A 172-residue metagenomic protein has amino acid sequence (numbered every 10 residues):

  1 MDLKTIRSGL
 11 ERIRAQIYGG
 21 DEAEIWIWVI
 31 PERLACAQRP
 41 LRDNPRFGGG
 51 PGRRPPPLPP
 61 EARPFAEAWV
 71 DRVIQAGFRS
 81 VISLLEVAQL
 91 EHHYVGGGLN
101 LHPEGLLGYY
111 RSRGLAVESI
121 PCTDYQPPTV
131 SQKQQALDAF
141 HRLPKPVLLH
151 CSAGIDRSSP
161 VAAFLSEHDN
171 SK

Functional and structural regions predicted by a protein language model:
M1-L148, A153, P160-K172: Cys-dependent protein tyrosine phosphatase-like superfamily
